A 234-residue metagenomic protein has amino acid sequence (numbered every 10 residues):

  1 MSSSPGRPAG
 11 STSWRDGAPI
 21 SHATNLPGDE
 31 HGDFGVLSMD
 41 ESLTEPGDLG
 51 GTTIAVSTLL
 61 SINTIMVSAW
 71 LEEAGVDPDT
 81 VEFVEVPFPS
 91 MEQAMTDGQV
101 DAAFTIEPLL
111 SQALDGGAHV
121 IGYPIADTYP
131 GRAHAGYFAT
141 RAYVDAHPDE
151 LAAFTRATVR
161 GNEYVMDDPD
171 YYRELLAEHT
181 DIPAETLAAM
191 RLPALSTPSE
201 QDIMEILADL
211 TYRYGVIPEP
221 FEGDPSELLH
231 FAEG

Functional and structural regions predicted by a protein language model:
M1-A74, E85, D101, V120-Y123 (+1 more regions): Short, glycine-/small- and polar/acidic-enriched structural segments that line small-molecule recognition paths
P8, V84, P89-L175: Pocket-lining segment of extracytoplasmic ligand-binding domains
G28-D29, A126-Y129, A194-D202, E222-G223: Short, solvent-exposed loop/beta-turn-alpha elements that line the ligand-binding surface or hinge of extracytoplasmic
D40-D48, V76-P78, A142-L151: Short helix-loop capping/hinge motifs at secondary-structure junctions, enriched in acidic/polar residues
E73-D79, V216: Short helix-capping segments at alpha-helix termini
D145-P218: Secondary-structure end/capping motifs
Y212-G234: Conserved C-terminal helix/tail region of periplasmic/extracytoplasmic solute-binding proteins
